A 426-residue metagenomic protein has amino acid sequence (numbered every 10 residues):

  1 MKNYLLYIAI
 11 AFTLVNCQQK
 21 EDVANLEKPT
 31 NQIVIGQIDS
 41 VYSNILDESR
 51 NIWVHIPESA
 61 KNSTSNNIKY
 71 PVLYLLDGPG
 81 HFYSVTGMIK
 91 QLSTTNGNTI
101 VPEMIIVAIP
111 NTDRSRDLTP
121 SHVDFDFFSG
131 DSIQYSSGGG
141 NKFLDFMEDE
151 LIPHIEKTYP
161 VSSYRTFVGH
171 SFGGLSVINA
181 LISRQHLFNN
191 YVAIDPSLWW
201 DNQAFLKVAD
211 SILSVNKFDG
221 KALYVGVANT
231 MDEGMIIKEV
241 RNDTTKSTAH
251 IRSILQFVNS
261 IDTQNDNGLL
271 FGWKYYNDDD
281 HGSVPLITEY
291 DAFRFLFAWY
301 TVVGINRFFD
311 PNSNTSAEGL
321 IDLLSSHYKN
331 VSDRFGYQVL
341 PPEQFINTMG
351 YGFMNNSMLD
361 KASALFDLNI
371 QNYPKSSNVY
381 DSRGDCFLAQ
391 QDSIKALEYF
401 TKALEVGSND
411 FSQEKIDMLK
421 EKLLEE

Functional and structural regions predicted by a protein language model:
M1-Y4: Positively charged n-region of N-terminal signal peptides that target proteins for export
L6-I8: Short, intrinsically disordered, low-complexity terminal segments
A11-F12: Repetitive helical segments and hydrophobic/amphipathic motifs
V15-N16: C-terminal motif of bacterial Sec signal peptides marking the signal peptidase cleavage site
E21-Q390, L397-K402, S408-L419, L424: Non-catalytic cap/lid and distal C-terminal segments of serine-dependent acyl enzymes
